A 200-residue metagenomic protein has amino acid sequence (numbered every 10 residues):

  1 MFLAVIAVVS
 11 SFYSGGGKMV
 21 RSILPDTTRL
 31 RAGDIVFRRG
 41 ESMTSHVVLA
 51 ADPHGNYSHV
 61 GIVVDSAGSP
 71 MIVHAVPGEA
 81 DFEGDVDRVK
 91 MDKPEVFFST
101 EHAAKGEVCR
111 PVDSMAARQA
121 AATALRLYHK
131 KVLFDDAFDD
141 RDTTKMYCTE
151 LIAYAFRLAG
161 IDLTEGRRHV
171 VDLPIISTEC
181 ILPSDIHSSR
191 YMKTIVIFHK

Functional and structural regions predicted by a protein language model:
L3-R21: Bacterial Sec-dependent signal peptides at the C-terminal "C-region" and cleavage site
G33-D34: Loop/turn positions that initiate beta-strands
R38-E107, L133-M146: Glycine-rich catalytic cores of cysteine/serine-nucleophile enzymes that process amide/ester linkages in cell-envelope
G40, V64, V76, V112-M115 (+3 more regions): Sec/Tat-exported extracytoplasmic proteins
A120: Conserved, well-structured core segments that form or line functional sites
F138-K200: Activation targets extended, charge/polar-rich intrinsically disordered C-terminal tails
